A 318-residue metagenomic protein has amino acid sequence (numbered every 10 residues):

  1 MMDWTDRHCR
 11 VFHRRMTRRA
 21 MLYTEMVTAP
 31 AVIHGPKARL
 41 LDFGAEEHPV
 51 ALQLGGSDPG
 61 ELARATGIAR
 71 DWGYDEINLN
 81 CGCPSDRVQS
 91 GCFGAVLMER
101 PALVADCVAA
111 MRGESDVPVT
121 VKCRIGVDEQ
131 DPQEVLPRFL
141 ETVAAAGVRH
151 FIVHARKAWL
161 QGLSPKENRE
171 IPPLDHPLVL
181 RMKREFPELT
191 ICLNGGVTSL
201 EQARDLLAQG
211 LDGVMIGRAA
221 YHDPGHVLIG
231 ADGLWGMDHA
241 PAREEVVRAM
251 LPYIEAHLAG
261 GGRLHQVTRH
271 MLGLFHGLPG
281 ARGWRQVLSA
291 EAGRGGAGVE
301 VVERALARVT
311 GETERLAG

Functional and structural regions predicted by a protein language model:
M1-D3, V27-A29, G55-S57, G82-P84 (+4 more regions): Active-site beta-loop-alpha junctions enriched in small/polar residues
M2, H8, D106-A109, G113-D116 (+3 more regions): Alpha/beta catalytic cores of nucleotide-metabolism and tRNA/nucleoside-modifying enzymes
W4-D75: Glycine-rich, positively charged N-terminal anion/phosphate-binding segment
V11-F12, A63-F93, P101-L189: Alpha/beta enzyme core
L22-T24, V50-L54, I77, V119-C123 (+4 more regions): Hydrophobic faces of well-ordered beta-strands that scaffold small-molecule active sites in alpha/beta enzyme cores
I33-K37, Q89-C92, P132-Q133, L163-K166 (+2 more regions): Short secondary-structure transition/capping segments
R39-F43, A95-L97, P137-F139, N168-I171 (+1 more regions): Short, hinge-like loop/turn segments at secondary-structure boundaries
L54, A95-V96, I171, D238-H239 (+1 more regions): Pocket-edge positions in alpha/beta enzyme catalytic cores
